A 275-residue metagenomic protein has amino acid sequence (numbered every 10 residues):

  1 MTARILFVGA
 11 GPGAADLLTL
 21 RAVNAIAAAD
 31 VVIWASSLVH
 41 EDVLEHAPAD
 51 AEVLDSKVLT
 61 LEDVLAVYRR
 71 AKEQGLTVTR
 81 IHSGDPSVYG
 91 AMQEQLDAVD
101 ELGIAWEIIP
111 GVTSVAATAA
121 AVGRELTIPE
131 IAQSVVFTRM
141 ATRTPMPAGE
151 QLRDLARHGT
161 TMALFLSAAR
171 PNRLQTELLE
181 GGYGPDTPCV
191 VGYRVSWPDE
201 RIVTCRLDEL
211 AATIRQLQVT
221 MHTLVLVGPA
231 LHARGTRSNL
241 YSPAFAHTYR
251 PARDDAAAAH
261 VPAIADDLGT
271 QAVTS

Functional and structural regions predicted by a protein language model:
M1-V112, A117, A211, S275: Class I S-adenosyl-L-methionine
A3, A14, D85-H158, R201-T204 (+2 more regions): Class I SAM-dependent methyltransferase SAM-binding "motif I" and its flanking Rossmann-like core
R4-F7, D63, Q74-V78, D97 (+2 more regions): A contiguous loop/helix-start segment that scaffolds small-molecule binding in enzyme catalytic cores
V23, E45, R70, T127-I128 (+3 more regions): Short secondary-structure boundary/capping segments
